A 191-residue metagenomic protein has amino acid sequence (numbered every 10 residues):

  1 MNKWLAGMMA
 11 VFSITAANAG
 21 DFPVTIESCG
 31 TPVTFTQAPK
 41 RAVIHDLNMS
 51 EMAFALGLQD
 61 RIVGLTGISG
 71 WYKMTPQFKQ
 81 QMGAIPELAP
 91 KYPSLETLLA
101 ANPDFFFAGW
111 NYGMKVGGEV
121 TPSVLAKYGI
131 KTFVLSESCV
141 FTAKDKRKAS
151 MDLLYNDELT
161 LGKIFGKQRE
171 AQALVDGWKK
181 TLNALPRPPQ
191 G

Functional and structural regions predicted by a protein language model:
N2-M8: Sec-dependent signal peptide recognition, specifically the positively charged N-region followed immediately by
I14-A16: N-terminal signal peptide c-region/cleavage motif recognized by signal peptidases
F22-T25, P32, V120-G191: Extracytoplasmic substrate-binding proteins
C29-P32, L47-M49: Short polar catalytic/cofactor-binding loops
F35-T36: Core beta-strand elements of the Rossmann-like FAD/NAD(P) dinucleotide-binding domain in flavoenzyme oxidoreductases
K40, Q59-I62, N102-F105, Y128-F133 (+1 more regions): Loop/turn elements at helix/coil->beta-strand transitions in domains of secreted/extracellular proteins
V43-A101, F105-M114: A short, structured surface patch at a secondary-structure boundary
G57, E119-V120: Generic recognition of short, well-ordered alpha-helical segments
